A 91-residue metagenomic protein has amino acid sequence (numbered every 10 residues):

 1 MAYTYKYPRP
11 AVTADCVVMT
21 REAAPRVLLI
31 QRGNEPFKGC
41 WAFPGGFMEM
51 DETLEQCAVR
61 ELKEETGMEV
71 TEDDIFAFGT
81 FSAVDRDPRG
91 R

Functional and structural regions predicted by a protein language model:
M1-A2, T80: Short Pro/Gly-enriched beta-strand edge/turn motifs at strand-loop
A2-A42, E55: N-terminal strand-loop-strand
P10-V12, E55, V59, G67-R91: Active-site segment of metal-dependent pyrophosphate-handling enzymes, primarily the Nudix hydrolase catalytic core
P44, A58, L62: Hydrophobic alpha-helical positions that pack around
